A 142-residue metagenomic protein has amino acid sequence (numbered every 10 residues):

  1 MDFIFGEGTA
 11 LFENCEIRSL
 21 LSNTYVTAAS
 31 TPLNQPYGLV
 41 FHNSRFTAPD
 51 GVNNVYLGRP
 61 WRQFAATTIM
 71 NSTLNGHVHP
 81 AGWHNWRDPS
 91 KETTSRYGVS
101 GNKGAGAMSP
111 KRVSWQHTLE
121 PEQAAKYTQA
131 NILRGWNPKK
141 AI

Functional and structural regions predicted by a protein language model:
M1-I142: Sequence-level preference for short, compositionally simple segments enriched in small aliphatic or small polar residues
